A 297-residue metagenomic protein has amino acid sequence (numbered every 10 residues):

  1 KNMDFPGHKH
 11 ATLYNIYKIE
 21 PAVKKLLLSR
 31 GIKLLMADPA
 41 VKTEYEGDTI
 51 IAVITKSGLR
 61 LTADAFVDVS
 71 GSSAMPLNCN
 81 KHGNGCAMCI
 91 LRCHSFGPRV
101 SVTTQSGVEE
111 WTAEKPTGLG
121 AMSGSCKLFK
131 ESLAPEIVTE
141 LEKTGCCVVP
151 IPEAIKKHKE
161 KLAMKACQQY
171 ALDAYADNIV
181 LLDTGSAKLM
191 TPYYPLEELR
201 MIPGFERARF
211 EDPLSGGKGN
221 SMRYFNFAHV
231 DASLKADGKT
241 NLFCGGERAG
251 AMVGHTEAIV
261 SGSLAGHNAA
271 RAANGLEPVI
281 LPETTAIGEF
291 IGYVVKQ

Functional and structural regions predicted by a protein language model:
K1-P39, M75-G107, W111-A113, G118-G124: Conserved N-terminal/central alpha/beta ligand/cofactor-binding core
M36-I50: A conserved short coil-to-beta-strand element within the FAD-binding core of flavoproteins
A40, V53, L59-S73, L242: Short hydrophobic core segments
D68-K81, P192-Y194: Flavin (primarily FAD) binding-site architecture
S132-E153, Y170-Y175, G185-K218, L234-K235: Flavin-binding catalytic cores
K161-D173, G216-M252, V295-Q297: FAD-binding beta-loop-beta segment adjacent to the flavin cofactor pocket
A249-A270: A conserved FAD-binding loop/helix module that cradles the flavin
A270-Q297: Active-site-proximal substrate-binding core of FAD-dependent oxidoreductases
